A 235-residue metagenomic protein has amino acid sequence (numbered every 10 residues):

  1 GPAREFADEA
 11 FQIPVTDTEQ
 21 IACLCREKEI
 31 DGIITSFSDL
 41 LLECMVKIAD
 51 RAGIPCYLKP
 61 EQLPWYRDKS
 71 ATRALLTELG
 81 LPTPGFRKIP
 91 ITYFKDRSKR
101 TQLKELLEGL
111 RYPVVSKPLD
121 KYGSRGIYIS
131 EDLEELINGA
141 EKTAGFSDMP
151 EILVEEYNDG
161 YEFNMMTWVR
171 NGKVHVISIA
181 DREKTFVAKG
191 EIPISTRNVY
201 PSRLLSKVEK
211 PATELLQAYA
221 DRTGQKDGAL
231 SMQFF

Functional and structural regions predicted by a protein language model:
G1-R67, Y93-S98: ATP-binding N-terminal substructure of ATP-dependent carboxylate-amine bond-forming enzymes
Q20, Q102, E135: Short acidic active-site motifs
E43-V46, R125-G126, N164: Short glycine-/acidic-enriched loop or helix-start segments at secondary-structure transitions that form or flank
D50-P55, K59-G126: A conserved helix-loop-beta module that forms one wall/lid of the active-site cleft in ATP-utilizing catalytic domains
P82-P84, G109, P113-S116, Y128-Y161 (+2 more regions): Conserved ATP-binding module of the ATP-grasp superfamily
E134, N158-Q225, A229: ATP-dependent carboxylate/phosphate-activation module, predominantly the ATP-grasp catalytic core and closely related
Q233-F235: Conserved protein-kinase catalytic-loop segment immediately C-terminal to the catalytic Asp of the HRD motif
